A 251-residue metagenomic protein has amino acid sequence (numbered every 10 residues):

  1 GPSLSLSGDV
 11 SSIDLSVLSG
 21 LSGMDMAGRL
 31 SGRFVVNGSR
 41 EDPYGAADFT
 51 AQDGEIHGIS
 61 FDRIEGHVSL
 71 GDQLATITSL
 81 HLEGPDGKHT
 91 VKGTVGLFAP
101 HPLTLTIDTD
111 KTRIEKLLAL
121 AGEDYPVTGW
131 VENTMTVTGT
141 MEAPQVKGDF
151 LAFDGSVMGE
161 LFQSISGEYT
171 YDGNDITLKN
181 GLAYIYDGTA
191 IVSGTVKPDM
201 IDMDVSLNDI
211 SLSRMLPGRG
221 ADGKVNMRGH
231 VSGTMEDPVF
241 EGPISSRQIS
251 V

Functional and structural regions predicted by a protein language model:
G1-V251: Interface amphipathic segments
